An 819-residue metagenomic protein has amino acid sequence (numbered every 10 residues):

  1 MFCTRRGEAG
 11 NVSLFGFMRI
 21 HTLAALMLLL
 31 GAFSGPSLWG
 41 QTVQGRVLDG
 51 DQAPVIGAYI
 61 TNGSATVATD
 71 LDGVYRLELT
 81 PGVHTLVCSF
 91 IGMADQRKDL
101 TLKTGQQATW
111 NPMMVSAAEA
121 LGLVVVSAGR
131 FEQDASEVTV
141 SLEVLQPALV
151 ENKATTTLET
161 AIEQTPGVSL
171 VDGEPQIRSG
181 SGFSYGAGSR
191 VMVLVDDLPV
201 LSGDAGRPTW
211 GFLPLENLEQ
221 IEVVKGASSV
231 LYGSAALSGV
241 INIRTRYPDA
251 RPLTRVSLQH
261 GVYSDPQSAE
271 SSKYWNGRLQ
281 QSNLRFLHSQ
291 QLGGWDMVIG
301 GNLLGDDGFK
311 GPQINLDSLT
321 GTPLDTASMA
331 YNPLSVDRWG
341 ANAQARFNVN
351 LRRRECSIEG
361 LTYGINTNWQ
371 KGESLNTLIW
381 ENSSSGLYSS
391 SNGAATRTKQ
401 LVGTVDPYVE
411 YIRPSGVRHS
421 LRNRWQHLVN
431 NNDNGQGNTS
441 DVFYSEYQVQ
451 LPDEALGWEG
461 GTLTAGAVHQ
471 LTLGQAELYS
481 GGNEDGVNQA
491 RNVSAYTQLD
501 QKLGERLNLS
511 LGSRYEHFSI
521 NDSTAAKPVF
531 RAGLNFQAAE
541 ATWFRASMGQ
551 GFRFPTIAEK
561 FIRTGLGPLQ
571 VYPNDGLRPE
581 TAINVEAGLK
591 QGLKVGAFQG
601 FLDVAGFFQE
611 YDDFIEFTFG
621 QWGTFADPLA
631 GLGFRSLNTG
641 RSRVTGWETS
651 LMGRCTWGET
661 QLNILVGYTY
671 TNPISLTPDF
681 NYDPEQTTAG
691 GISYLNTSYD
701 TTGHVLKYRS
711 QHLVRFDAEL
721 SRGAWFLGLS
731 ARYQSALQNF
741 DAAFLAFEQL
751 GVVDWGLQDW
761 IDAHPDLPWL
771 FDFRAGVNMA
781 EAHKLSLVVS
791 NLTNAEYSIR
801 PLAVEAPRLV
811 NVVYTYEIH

Functional and structural regions predicted by a protein language model:
L48-D51, T61, S89-M93, K103 (+1 more regions): Short, acidic, small-residue-rich periplasmic hinge/interaction motif at the N-terminus of Gram-negative outer-membrane
E78, L198-G226, F286: Short acidic/polar hinge/loop motifs at secondary-structure boundaries that mediate gating or recognition
A108-P112, L158-A161, Q176-R178, V191-L194 (+3 more regions): N-terminal periplasmic accessory domains that precede and gate Gram-negative outer-membrane beta-barrel machines
E159-L198, S202: Extracytoplasmic beta-strand/coil segments of soluble accessory domains associated with Gram-negative outer-membrane
S257, K502-R506, F607-E610, G633-A743: Gram-negative outer-membrane beta-barrel transporters
D306-N348, R352-I412, R418-H419, Q426-Y444: Flexible loop and strand-edge segments within Gram-negative outer membrane beta-barrel domains
V409, G460-T464, L478-Q609, D717-E719: Structural signature of Gram-negative outer-membrane beta-barrels, strongest in the C-terminal barrel of TonB-dependent
S420-N430, Q537, W543-R545, R578-G633 (+2 more regions): Membrane-embedded beta-barrel scaffold of Gram-negative outer-membrane proteins
